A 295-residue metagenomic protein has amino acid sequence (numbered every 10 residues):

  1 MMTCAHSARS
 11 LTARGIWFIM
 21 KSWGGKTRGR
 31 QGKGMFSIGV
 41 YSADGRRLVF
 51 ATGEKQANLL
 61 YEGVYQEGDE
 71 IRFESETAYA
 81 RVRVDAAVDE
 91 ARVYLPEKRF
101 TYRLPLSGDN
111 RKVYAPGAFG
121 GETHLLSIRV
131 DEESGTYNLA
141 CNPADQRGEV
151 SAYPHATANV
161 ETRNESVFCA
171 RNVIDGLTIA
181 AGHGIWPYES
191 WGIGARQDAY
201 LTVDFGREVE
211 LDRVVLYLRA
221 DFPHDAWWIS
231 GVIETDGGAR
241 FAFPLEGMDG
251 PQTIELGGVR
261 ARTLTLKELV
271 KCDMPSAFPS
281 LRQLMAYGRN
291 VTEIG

Functional and structural regions predicted by a protein language model:
A8, T27-R28: Short polybasic linear motifs
G34-F73, Y79-A86, E90-D204, H224-A226 (+1 more regions): Disordered, acidic Ser/Thr/Pro-rich linker "stalks" and the adjacent N-terminal cap of the next globular domain
A195-D198, D221-G295: Trp- and acidic/polar-enriched beta-sheet ligand-binding modules for extracellular glycan and matrix recognition
L201-E210, L256-R260: Extracellular and analogous surface-interaction loops
V209-F222: A short beta-strand element within beta-rich, extracytoplasmic domains of secreted/secretory-pathway proteins
